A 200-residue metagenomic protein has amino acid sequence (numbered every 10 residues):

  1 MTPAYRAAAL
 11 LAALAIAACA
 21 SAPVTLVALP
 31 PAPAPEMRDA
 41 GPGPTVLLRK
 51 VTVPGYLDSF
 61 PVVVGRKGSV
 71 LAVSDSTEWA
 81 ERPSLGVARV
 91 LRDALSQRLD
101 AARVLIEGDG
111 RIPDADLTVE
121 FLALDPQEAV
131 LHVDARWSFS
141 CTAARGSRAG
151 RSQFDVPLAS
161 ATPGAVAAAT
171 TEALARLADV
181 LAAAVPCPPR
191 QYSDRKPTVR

Functional and structural regions predicted by a protein language model:
M1-C19: Sec-dependent bacterial lipoprotein signal peptides
C19-E81, P113, P189-R200: A structural "domain/chain start" motif
A20-M37, Q97-A143: Surface-exposed short loop/turn segments
T45-K50, V63, D116-E120, H132-S138 (+1 more regions): Soluble periplasmic/extracytoplasmic beta-strand elements of cell-envelope proteins
T52-G55, A94-L99, D125, A178-L181 (+1 more regions): Sec/Tat-exported extracytoplasmic proteins
S69-E78, A144-A183: Short secondary-structure boundary motifs at beta->alpha junctions and helix caps
S84, A88, R92, S96 (+3 more regions): Extracytoplasmic/secreted envelope proteins and their assembly/folding machinery, especially bacterial periplasmic
L99-L105, A183-R200: Surface-exposed helix-capping loop/turn segments at secondary-structure junctions
